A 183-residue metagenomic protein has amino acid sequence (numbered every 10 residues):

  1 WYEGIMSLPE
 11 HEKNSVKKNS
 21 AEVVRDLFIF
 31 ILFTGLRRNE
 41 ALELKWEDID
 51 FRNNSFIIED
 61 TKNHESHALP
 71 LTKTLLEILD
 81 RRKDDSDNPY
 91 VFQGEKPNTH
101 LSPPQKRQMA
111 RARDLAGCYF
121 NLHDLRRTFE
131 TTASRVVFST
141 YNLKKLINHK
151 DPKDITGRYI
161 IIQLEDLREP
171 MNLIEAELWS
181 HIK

Functional and structural regions predicted by a protein language model:
W1-E3, T34, N39, E43-R81 (+1 more regions): Conserved tyrosine-mediated DNA breakage-rejoining catalytic core shared by Y-recombinases
W1-R38, L42, R52, K62 (+2 more regions): Basic, Lys/Arg- and aromatic-enriched nucleic-acid-binding interface segment
Y2-H11, V23, N53, T72-C118 (+2 more regions): Active-site/catalytic core of tyrosine-dependent DNA strand-transfer enzymes
M6, D80-D84, D114, S134-F138 (+3 more regions): Hydrophobic alpha-helix feature that most strongly marks membrane-spanning transmembrane helices and their immediate
A41, M109, L122-V137, L143-K144: Short, basic/aromatic-rich helical patch in the C-terminal catalytic core of site-specific tyrosine
D48-S55, Y119, F138-R158, S180-I182: Short, polar N-cap/turn motifs at the start of nucleic acid-interacting alpha helices
D60, R81-R82, G94, S102 (+3 more regions): Extended accessory and catalytic-adjacent subdomains in large enzymes
D60-H64, I147-A176: Catalytic-site neighborhood detector that most strongly recognizes the C-terminal catalytic loop/helix of tyrosine
